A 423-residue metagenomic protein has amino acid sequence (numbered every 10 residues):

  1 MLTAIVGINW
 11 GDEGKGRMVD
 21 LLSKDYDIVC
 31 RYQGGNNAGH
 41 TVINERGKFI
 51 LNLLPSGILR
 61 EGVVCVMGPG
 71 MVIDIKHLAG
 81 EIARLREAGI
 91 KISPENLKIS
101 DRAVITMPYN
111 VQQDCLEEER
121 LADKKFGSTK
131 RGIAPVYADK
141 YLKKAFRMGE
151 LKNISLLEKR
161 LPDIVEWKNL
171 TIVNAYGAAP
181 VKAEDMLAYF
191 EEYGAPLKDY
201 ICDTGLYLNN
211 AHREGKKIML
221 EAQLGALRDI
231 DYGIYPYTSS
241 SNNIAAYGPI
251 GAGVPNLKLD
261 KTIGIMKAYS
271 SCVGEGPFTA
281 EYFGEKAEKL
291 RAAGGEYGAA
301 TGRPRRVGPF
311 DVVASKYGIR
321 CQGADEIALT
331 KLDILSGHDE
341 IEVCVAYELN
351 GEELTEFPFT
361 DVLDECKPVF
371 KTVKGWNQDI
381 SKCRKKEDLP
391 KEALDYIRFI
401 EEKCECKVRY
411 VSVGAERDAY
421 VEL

Functional and structural regions predicted by a protein language model:
M1-L423: Non-transmembrane, aqueous-exposed alpha-helical and coiled segments at domain scale
